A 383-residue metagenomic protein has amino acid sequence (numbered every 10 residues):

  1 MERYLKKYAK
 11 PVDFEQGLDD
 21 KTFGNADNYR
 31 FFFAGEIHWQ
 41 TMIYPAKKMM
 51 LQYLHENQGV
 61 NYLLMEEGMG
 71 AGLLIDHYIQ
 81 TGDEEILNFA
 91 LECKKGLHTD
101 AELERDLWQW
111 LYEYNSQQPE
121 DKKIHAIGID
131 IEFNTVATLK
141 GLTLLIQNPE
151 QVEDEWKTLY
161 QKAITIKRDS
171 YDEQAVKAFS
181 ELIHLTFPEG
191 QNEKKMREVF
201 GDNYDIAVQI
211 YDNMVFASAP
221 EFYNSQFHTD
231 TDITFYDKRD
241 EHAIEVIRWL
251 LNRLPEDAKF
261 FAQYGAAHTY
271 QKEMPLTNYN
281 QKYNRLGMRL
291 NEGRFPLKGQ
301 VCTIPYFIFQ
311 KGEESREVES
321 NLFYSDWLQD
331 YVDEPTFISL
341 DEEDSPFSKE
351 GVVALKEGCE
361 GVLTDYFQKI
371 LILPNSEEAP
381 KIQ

Functional and structural regions predicted by a protein language model:
M1-Q383: Compositional signal for N-terminal targeting/processing segments
